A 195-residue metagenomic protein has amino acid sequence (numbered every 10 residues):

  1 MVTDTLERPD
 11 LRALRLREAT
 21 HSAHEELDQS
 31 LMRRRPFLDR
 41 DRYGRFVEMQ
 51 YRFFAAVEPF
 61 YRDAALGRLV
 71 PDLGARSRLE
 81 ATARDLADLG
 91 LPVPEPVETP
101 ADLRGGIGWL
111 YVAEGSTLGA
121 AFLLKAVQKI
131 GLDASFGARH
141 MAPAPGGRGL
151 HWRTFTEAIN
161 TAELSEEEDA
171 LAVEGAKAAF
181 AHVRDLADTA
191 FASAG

Functional and structural regions predicted by a protein language model:
M1-G195: Metal- and O2-centered redox machinery and metal/ROS homeostasis
